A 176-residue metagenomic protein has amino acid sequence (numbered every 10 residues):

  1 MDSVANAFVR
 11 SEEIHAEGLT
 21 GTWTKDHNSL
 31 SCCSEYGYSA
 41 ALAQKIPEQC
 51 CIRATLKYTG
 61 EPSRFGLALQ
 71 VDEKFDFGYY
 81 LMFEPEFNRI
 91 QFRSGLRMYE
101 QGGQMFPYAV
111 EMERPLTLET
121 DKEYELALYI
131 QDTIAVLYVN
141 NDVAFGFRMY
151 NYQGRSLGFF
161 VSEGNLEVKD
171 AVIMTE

Functional and structural regions predicted by a protein language model:
M1-E176: Extracellular glycan-recognition regions
